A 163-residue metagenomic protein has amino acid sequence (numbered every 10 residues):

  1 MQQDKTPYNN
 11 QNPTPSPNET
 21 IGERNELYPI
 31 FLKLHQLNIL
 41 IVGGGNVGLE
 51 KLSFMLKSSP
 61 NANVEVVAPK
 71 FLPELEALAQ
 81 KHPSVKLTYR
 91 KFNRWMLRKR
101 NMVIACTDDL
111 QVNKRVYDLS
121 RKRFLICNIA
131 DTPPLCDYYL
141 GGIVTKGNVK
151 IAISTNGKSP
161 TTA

Functional and structural regions predicted by a protein language model:
Q2-L34, L140-G141: A short, basic/flexible loop-to-alpha-helix module at the beginning of a structural domain
Q11, T155-A163: An accessory alpha-helical subdomain
I30-S53, A163: Glycine-rich adenosine-cofactor-binding loop
S58-L78: NAD(P)-binding Rossmann-fold cofactor-contacting core
A68, L87-K91, D131: Short loop/edge segments at beta-strand edges and connector loops that shape dinucleotide/nucleotide cofactor-binding
K81-W95: Glycine-rich, highly charged phosphate/nucleotide-binding loops
N101-D108, Y138-K158: Short basic, glycine-rich beta-strand/loop surfaces that mediate nucleic-acid
M102-D108, N113-Y138: ADP-ribose/adenylate-binding Rossmann-like module
